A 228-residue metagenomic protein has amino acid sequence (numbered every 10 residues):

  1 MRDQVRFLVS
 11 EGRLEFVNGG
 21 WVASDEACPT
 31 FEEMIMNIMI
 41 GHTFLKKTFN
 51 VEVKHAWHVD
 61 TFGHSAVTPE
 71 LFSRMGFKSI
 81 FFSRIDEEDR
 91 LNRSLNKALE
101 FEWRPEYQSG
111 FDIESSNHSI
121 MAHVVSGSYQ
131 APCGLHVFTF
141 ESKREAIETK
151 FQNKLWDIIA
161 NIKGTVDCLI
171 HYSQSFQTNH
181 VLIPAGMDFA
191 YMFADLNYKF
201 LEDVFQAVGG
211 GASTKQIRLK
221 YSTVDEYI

Functional and structural regions predicted by a protein language model:
M1-I228: Catalytic-domain carbohydrate-binding cleft regions of carbohydrate-active enzymes
